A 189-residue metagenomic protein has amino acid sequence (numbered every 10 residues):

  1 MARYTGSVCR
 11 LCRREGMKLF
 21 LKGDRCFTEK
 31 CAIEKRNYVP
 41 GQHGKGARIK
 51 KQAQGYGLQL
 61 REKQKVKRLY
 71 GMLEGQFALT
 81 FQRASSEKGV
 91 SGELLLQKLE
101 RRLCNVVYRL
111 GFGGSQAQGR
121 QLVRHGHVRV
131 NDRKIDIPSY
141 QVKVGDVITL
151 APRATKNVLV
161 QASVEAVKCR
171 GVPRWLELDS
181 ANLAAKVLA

Functional and structural regions predicted by a protein language model:
M1-L110, K134-A189: Ferredoxin-like alpha/beta domains used as RNA- or RNAP-binding modules
R109, G113-Q118: Internal active-site segments that recognize and position negatively charged phosphoryl groups and nucleotide moieties
R109, R124-H125: Short, intrinsically disordered, mixed-charge
Q116, L122-V123, V142: Short, well-ordered loop/turn sites that connect or cap secondary structure elements
G126-V130, K134-D136: Glycine- and Gly-Pro-enriched alpha-helical subdomains that act as flexible, kink-prone "lid/hinge" or packing modules
